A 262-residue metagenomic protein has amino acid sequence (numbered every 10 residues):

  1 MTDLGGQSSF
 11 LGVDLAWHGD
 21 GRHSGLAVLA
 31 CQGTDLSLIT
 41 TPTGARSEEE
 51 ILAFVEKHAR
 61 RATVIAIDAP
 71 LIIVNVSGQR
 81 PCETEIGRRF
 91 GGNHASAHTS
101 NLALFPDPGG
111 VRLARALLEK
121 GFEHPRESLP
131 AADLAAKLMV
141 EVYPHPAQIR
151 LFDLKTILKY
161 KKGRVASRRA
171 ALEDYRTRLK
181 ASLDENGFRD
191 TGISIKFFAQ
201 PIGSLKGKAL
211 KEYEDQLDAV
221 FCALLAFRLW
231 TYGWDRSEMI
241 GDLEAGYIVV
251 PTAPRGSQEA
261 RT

Functional and structural regions predicted by a protein language model:
T2-T262: RNase H-like (RuvC/DEDD) metal-dependent nuclease/polynucleotide-processing core
